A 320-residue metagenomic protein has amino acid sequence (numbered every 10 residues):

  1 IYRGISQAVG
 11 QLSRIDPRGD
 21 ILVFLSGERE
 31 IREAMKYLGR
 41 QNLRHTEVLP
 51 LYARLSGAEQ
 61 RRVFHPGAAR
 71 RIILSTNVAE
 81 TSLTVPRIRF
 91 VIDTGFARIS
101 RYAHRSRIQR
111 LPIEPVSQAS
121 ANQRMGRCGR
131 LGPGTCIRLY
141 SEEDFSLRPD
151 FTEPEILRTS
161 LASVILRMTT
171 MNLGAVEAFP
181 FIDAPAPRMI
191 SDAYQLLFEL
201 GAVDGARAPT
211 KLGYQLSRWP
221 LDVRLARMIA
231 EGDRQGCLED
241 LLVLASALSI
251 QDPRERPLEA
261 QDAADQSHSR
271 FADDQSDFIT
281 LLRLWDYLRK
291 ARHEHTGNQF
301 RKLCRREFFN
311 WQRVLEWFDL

Functional and structural regions predicted by a protein language model:
I1-M228: P-loop NTPase motor module signature
L196, G201-R207, Y214, R218-P220 (+1 more regions): Extended, charged helical/alpha-beta scaffold domains that provide interaction surfaces
